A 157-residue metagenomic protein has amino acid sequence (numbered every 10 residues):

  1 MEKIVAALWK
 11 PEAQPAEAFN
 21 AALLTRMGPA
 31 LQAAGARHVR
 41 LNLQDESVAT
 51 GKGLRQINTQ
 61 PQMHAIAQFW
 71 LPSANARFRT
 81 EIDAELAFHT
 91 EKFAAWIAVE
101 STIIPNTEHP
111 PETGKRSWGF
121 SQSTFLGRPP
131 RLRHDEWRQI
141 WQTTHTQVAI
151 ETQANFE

Functional and structural regions predicted by a protein language model:
M1-E157: Macromolecular interaction modules
